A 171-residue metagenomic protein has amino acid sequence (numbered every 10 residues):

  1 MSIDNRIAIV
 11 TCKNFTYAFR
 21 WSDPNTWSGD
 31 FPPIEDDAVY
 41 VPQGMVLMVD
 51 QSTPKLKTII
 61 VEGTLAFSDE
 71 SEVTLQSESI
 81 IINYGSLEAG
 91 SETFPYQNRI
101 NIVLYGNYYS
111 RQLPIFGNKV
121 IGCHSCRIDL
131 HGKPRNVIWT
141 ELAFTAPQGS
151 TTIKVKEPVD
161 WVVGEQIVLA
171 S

Functional and structural regions predicted by a protein language model:
M1: Short, aromatic- and glycine-rich surface loops/edge beta-strands on solvent-exposed regions
D4-R6, D37: A generic structural signal for ordered alpha-helices
R6-V10, N14, T53, E72: Mature N-terminal, pre-catalytic/accessory segment of carbohydrate-active enzymes
C12-P42, K156-Q166: Acidic Gly/Asp/Thr-rich repetitive segments characteristic of extracellular carbohydrate-active and adhesion proteins
T16-R20, V49, Q76-S77, Q148: Amphipathic alpha-helical protein-protein interaction segments
D36-E141, V159-S171: Extracellular beta-helix/beta-solenoid repeat scaffolds
T145-K154: Short, structured beta-strand/loop micro-motifs enriched in basic residues and often containing a Trp
